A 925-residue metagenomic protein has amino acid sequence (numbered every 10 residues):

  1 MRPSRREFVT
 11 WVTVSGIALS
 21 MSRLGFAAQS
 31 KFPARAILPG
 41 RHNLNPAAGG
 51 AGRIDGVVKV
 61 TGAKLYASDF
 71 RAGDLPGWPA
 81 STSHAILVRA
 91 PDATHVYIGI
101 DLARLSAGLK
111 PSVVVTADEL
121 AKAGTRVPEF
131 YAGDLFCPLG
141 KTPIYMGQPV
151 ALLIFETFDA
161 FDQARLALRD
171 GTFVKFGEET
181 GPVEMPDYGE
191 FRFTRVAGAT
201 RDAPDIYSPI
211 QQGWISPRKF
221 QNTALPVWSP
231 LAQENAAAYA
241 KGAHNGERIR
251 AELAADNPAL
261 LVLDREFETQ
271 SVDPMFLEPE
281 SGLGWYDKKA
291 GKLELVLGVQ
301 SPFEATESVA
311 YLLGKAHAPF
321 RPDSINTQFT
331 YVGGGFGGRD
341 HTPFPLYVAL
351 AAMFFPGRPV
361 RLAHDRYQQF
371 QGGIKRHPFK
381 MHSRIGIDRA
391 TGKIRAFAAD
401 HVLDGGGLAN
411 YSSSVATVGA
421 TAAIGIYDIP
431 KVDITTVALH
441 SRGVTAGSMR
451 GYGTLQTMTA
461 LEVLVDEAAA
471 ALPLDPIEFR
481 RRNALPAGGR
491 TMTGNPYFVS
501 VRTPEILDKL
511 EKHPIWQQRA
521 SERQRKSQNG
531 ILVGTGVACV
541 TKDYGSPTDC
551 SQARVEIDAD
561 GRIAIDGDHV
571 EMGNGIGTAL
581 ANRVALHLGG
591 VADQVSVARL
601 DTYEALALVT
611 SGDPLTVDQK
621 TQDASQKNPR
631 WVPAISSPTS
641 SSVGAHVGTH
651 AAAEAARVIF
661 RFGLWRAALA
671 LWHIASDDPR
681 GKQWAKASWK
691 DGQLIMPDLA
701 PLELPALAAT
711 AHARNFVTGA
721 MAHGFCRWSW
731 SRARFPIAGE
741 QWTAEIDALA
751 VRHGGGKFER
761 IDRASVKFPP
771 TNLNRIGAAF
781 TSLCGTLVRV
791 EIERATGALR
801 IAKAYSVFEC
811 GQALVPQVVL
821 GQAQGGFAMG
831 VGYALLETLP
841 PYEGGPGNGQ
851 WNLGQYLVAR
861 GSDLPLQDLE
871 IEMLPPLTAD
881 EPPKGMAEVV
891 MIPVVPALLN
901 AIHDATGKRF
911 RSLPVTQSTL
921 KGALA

Functional and structural regions predicted by a protein language model:
M1-S15: N-terminal secretory signal peptides and thylakoid transit peptides that target proteins across membranes
W11, G16, A117-D118, H317-S324 (+4 more regions): C-terminal catalytic domains of large/alpha subunits in multi-subunit enzymes
M21, G25-G213, P217: Flexible, low-hydrophobicity surface segments
T125-E129, A164-A167, T306-S308, F336-T342 (+9 more regions): Short acidic, glycine/serine/threonine-rich loops at helix termini
D187, N326-L346, F370-G373, V402-S414 (+7 more regions): FAD-binding core of FAD-dependent oxidoreductases, characterized by glycine-rich FAD pyrophosphate-binding loops
G198-H317, A484-D560, N772, T786 (+1 more regions): Helix-loop-helix junctions that connect adjacent transmembrane helices in secondary transporters/permeases, recognized
G333-A363, Q371, T578-V584: Thiamine diphosphate
R358-V402, H650-S676: Phosphate/diphosphate-binding loops
